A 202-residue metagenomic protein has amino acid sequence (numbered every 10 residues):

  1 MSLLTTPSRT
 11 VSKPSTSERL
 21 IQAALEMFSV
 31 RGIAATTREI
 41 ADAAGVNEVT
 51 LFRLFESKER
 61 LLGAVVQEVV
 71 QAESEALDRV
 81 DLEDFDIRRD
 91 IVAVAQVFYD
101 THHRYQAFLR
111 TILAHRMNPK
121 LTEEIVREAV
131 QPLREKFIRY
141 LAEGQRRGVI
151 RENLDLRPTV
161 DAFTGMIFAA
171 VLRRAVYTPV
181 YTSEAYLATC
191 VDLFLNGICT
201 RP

Functional and structural regions predicted by a protein language model:
M1-A34, R38-A43, V49, E59-R60: Basic, helix-initiating cap at the start of DNA-binding domains
Q22, R88-R110, R157, D161 (+1 more regions): Amphipathic alpha-helical segments that line or abut small-molecule/effector binding pockets and mediate allosteric
F28, T36-T37, K58, L62-V69 (+2 more regions): Amphipathic alpha-helical segments enriched in hydrophobic/aromatic and basic residues that form the DNA-contacting
F55, L113-P119, A129: Short helix-capping/turn signature of helix-turn-helix
V65-V94, H102: Amphipathic alpha-helical linker/stalk segments
D100-T101, R139-E143, V160-Y181, F194-P202: Amphipathic C-terminal alpha-helical segment
H103-R104, K120-R147, R157-D161, A188: Amphipathic alpha-helical packing segments from all-alpha helical-bundle domains
